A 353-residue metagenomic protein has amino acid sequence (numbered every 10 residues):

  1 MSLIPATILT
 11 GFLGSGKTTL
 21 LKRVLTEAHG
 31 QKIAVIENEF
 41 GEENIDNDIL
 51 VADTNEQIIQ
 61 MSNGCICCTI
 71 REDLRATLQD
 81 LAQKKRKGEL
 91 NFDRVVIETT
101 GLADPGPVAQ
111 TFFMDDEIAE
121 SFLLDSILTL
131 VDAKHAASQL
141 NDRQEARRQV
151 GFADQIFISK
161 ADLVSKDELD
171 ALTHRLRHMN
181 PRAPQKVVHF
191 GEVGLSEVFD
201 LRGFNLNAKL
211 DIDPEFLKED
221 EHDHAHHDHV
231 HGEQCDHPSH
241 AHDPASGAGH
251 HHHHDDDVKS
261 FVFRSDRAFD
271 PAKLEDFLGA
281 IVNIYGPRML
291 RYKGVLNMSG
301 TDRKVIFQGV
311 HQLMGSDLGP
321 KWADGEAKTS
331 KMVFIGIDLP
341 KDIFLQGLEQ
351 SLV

Functional and structural regions predicted by a protein language model:
S2-Q139: Nucleotide-state-sensitive switch-loop elements of NTP-binding domains
L9, I36, D132, S159-K160 (+2 more regions): A secondary-structure boundary/capping signal
A34-I36, N91-V96, F122-V131, V150-D162 (+1 more regions): Conserved beta-strand/loop subsegment of P-loop NTPase cores
K87, A119, E145-R148, H253: Structural motif
P107-E117, K134-R143, V150, I158 (+1 more regions): Non-catalytic interfacial helical region
Q155, V164-A323, A327, I337-V353: C-terminal accessory "lid"/substrate-recognition subdomains
